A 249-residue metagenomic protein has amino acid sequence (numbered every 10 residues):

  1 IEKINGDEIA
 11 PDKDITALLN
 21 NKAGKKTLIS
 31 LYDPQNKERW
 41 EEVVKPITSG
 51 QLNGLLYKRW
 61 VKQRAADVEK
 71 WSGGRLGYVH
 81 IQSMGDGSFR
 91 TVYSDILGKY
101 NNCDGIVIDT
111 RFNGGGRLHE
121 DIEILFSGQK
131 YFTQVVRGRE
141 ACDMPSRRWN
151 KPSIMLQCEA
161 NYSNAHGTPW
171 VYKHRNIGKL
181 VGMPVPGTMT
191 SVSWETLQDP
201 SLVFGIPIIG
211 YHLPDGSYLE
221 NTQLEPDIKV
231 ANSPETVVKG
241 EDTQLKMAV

Functional and structural regions predicted by a protein language model:
I1-N5: A structural signal for short beta-strand/turn segments enriched in small hydrophobics and glycine
G6-D199, T236-Q244: Cleft-lining beta-strand/loop regions that shape enzyme active-site pockets
A65-A66, N161-S163, L197-K229: Metal-dependent DNA phosphodiester-chemistry modules and their immediately adjacent helices/loops in DNA-processing
S146, L213, S233: Residue-level signal for threonine
L219, E235-K239, V249: Conserved functional hotspot residues or short segments at active or partner-binding sites across diverse domains
